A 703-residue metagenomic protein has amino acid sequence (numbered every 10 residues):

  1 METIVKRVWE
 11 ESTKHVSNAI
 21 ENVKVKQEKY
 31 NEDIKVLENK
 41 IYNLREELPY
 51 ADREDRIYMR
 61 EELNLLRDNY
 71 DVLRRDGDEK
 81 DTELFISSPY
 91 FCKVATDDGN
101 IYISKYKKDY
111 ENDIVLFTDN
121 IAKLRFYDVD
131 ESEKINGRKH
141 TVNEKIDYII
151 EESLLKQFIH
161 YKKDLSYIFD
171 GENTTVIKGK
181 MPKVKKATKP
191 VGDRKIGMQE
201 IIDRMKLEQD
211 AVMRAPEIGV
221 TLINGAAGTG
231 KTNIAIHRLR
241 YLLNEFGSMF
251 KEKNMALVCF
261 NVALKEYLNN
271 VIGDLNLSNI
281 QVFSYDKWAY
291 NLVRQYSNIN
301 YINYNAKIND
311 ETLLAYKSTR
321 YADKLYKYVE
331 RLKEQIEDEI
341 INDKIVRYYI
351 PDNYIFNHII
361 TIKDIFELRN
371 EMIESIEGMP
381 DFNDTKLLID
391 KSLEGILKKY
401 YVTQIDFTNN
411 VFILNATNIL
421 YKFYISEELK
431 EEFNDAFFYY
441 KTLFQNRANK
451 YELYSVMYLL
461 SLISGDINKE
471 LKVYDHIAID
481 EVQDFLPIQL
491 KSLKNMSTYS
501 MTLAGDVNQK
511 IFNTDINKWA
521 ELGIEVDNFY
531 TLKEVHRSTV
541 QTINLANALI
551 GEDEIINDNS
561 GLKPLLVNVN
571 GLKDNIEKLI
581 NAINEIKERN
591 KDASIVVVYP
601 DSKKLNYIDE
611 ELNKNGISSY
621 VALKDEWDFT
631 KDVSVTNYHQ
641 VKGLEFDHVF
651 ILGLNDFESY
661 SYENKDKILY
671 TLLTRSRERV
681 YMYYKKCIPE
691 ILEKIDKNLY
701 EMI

Functional and structural regions predicted by a protein language model:
M1-I202, K206, D210-R214, P689 (+1 more regions): Extended, charged low-complexity regulatory segments
D55, L243-S500, N508, T514-K518: Alpha-helical nucleic-acid-binding subdomain of P-loop helicases immediately C-terminal to the Walker A/P-loop
A211-V220, G247-S248: Phosphate-binding P-loop
V220-T221, Y530: Conserved beta-strand position immediately N-terminal to the Walker
I223-G225: Hydrophobic anchor at the beta1->P-loop junction of P-loop NTPases
G228-G230: Conserved glycine(s) of the Walker
N233, S248-M249, K253, V262-S278 (+4 more regions): Conserved helicase motor core of SF1/SF2 NTP-dependent helicases
I234, R238: Hydrophobic positions on the alpha1 helix immediately C-terminal to the Walker A/P-loop
